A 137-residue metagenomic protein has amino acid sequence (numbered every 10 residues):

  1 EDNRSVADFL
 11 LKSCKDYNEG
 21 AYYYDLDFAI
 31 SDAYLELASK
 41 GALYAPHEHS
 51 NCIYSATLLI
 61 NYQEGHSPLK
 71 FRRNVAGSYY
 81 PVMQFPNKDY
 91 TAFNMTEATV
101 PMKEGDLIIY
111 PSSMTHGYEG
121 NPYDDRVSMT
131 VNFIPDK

Functional and structural regions predicted by a protein language model:
E1-L26, L43, P68: Non-heme Fe(II)/2-oxoglutarate
G20-Y24, A42-P46, T57-L58, H116-E119: Short helix-to-loop capping/linker segments positioned immediately adjacent to catalytic or ligand/cofactor-binding
D27, E48-C52, Y123-D125: A generic structural micro-feature
F28-E36: A short glycine-rich, His/Asp/Glu-containing loop-to-beta-strand
A29, Q63-G65, D125: Short loop/turn segments at connectors of secondary-structure elements within structured domains
A33, Y54-A56, V127-V131: Hydrophobic residues positioned within well-ordered beta-strands of beta-sheet architectures
A38-I109: Catalytic core of non-heme Fe(II) oxygenases with the double-stranded beta-helix
Y90-K137: Catalytic core of Fe(II)/2-oxoglutarate
